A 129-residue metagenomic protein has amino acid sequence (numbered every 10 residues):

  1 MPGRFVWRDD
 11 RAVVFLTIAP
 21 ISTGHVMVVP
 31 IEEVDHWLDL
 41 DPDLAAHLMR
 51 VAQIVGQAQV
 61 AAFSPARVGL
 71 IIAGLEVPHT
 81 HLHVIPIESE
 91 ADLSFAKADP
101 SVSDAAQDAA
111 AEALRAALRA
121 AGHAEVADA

Functional and structural regions predicted by a protein language model:
M1-A129: HIT superfamily nucleotide-processing domains
